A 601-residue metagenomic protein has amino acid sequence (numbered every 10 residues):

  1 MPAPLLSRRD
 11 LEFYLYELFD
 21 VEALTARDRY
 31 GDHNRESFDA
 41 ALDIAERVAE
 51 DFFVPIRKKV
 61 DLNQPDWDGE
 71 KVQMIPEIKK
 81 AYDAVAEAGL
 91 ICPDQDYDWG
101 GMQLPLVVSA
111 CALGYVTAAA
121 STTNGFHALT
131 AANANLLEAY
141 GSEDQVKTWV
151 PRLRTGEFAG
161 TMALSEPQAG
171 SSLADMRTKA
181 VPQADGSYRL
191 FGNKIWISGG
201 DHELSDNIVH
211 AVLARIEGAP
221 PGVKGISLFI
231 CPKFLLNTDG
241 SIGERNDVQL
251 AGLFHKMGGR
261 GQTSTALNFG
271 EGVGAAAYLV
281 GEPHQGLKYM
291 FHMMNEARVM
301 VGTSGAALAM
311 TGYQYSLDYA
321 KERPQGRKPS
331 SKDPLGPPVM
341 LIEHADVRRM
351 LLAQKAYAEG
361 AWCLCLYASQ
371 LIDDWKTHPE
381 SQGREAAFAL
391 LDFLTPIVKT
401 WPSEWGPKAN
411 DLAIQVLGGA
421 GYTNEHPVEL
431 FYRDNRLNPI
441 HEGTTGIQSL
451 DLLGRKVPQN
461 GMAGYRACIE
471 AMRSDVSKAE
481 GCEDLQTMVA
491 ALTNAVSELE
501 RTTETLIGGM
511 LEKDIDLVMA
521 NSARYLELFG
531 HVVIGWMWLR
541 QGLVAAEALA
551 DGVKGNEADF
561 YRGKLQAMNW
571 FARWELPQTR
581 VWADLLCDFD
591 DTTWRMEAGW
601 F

Functional and structural regions predicted by a protein language model:
M1-N124, T148, D373, L585-F601: Amphipathic, small/basic residue-rich leader segments at the start of a protein or domain
P2-L5, P182, G259, Y367 (+2 more regions): Alpha-helix capping/hinge segments and adjacent helical runs
F126-T130, G141-Q183, N193, S369-F388 (+2 more regions): Internal maturation/activation junctions in enzymes
A131-N133, S142-Q145, W149, T444 (+1 more regions): A structural-propensity feature for long, helix-poor, extended segments
S187, F191-R245: A short core secondary-structure module
W196, L235-A251, K256, A266-A297 (+2 more regions): A glycine-rich, basic-preceded beta-loop-alpha segment at the flavin cofactor/substrate interface of flavin-utilizing
E359-K399, E504-A520, Q541-G555, D559: C-terminal helix-coil-helix/basic helical segment that borders enzyme active sites and/or dimer interfaces and provides
Q459, D475-F601: C-terminal amphipathic alpha-helical interaction region
